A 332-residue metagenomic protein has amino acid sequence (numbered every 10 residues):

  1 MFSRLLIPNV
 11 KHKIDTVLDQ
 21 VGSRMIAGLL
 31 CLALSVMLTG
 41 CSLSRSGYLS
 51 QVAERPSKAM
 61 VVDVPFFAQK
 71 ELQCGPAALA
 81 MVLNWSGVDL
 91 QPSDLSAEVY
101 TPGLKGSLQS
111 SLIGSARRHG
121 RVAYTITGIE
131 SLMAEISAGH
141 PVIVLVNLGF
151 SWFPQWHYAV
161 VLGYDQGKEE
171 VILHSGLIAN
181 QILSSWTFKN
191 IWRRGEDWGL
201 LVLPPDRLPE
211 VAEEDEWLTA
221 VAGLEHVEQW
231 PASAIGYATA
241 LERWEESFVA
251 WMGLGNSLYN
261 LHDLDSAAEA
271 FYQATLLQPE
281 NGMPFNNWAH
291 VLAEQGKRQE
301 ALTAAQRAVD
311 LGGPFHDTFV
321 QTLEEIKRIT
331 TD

Functional and structural regions predicted by a protein language model:
S42-G47, Q166-L254: Noncatalytic regulatory segments and standalone regulatory/sensor domains
S42-I126, S131, P204-R207, G223 (+4 more regions): Cysteine-nucleophile protease catalytic domains, especially the papain-like/related folds used in DUB/UBL proteases
V122, I126-H174: Active-site-adjacent substructure of cysteine-protease-like catalytic cores
E214, F248-V249, G282-M283, H316-D317: Helix-start (N-cap) detector for alpha-helical repeat units in TPR-like alpha-solenoids, especially tetratricopeptide
L224, W251-L258, A270, P284-L292 (+2 more regions): TPR/Sel1-like alpha-solenoid repeat signature
R243, L277, L311-G312: Structural marker of alpha-solenoid helical repeat scaffolds
